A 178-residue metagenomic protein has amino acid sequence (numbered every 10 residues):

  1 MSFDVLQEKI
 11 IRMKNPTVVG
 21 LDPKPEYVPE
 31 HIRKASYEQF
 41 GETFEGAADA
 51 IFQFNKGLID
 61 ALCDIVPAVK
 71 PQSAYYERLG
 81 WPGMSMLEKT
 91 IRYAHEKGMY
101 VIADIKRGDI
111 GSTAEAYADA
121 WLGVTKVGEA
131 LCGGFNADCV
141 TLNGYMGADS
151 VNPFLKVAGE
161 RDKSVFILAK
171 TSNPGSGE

Functional and structural regions predicted by a protein language model:
M1-A61: N-terminal glycine-rich anion-binding loop in soluble enzyme alpha/beta folds
M13-T17, D64-P67, K97-M99, F135-D138 (+1 more regions): Short, well-ordered coil/turn segments that N-cap beta-strands
V19, V69, D104, V140: Conserved, mostly hydrophobic/aromatic
G46-A47, K70-G83: Glycine-rich, proline-tolerant flexible connector loops at the mouths of alpha/beta enzymes
I59-I65, R92-E96, L155-E160: Acidic (Asp/Glu)-rich catalytic clusters
G83-K89, A116: Charged helix-capping and loop-helix junction motifs
E88-D109: Catalytic PLP-binding core of fold-type I/II PLP enzymes
D109-E178: Conserved anion-binding
